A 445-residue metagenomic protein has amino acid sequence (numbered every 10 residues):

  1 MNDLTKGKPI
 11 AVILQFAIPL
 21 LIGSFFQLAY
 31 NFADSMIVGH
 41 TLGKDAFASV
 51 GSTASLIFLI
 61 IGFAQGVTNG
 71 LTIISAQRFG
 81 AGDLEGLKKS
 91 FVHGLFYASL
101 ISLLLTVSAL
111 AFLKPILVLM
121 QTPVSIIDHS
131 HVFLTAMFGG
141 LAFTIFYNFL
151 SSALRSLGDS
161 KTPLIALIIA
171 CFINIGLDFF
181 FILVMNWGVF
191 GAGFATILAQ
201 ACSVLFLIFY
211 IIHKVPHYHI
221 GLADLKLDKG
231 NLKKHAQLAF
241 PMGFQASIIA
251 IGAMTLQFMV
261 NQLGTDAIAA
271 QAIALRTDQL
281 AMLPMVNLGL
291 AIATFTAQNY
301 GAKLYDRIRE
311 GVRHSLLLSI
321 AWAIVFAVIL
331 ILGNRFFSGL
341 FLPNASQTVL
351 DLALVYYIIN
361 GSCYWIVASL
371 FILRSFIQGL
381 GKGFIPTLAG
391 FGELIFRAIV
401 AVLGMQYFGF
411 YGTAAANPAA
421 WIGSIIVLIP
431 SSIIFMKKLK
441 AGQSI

Functional and structural regions predicted by a protein language model:
M1-A17, S75-G140, N186-F240, T296-C363 (+1 more regions): Short alpha-helical transmembrane segments in multi-pass integral membrane proteins
I10-A29, A33, L56-F63, G139 (+7 more regions): Residue-level signal for short hydrophobic patches within transmembrane helices of multi-pass membrane transporters
Q15-D34, A136, Y147, A170 (+4 more regions): Transmembrane helical elements of multi-pass membrane transporters/channels
L20, S24, M36, I73 (+16 more regions): Transmembrane alpha-helix boundary and packing residues in multipass membrane permease domains and related
F25, A29-F47, L117-V124, F180-W187 (+6 more regions): Helix-terminus/linker motif at the lipid-water interface of multi-pass membrane proteins
V38-F58, V124-H129, V189-F190, N231-L238 (+4 more regions): Interfacial/gating helices of multi-pass transporter permease domains
F47-V107, T144-P163, Q271-N334, V367-A389: Small-residue-rich hydrophobic transmembrane alpha-helices
T68, M137-R155, P163-C171, A192-L205 (+4 more regions): Short runs within selected transmembrane alpha-helices of multi-pass transporters and secretion channels
